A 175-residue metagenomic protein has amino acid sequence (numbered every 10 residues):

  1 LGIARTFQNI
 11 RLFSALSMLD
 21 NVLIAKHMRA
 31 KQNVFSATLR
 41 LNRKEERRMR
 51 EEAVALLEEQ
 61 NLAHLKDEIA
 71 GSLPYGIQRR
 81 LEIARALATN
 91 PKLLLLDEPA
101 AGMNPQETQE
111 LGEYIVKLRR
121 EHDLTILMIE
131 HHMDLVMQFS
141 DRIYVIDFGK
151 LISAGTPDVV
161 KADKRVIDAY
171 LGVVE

Functional and structural regions predicted by a protein language model:
L1-E175: Glycine-rich phosphate-binding loops of nucleotide-dependent enzymes
